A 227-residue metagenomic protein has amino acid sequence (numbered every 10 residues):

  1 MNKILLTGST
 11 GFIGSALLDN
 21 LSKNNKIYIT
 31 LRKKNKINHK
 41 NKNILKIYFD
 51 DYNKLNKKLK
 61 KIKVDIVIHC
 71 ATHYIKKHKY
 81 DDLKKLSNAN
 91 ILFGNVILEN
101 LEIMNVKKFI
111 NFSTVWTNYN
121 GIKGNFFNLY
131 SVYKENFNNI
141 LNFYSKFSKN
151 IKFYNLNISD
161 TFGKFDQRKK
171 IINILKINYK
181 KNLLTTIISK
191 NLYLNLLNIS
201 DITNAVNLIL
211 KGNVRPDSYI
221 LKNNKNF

Functional and structural regions predicted by a protein language model:
K3-K23: N-terminal Rossmann NAD(P)H-binding glycine-rich loop of SDR-like oxidoreductase domains
T7, T30, V67-H73, F109-V115 (+1 more regions): SDR active-site strand-loop-helix element
T30-N35, F49: N-terminal Rossmann-fold cofactor-binding loop
Y48-A89, N120-G121: NAD(P)H-binding glycine-rich loop region in Rossmannoid oxidoreductase-like domains and their noncatalytic homologs
K85-F93, N128, V132-E135, L197: Glycine-rich NAD(P)-binding loop of the Rossmann-fold in SDR/ketoreductase-type enzymes
N95-Y130, Y154: Conserved Rossmann-fold NAD(P)-dependent oxidoreductase catalytic core, especially the SDR/UDP-sugar
L129, N139-L194, I199-L208: NAD(P)-dependent short-chain dehydrogenase/reductase
A205, G212-F227: Mid/C-terminal beta-alpha module of Rossmann-like enzyme folds, strongest in SDR-family dehydrogenases/epimerases
